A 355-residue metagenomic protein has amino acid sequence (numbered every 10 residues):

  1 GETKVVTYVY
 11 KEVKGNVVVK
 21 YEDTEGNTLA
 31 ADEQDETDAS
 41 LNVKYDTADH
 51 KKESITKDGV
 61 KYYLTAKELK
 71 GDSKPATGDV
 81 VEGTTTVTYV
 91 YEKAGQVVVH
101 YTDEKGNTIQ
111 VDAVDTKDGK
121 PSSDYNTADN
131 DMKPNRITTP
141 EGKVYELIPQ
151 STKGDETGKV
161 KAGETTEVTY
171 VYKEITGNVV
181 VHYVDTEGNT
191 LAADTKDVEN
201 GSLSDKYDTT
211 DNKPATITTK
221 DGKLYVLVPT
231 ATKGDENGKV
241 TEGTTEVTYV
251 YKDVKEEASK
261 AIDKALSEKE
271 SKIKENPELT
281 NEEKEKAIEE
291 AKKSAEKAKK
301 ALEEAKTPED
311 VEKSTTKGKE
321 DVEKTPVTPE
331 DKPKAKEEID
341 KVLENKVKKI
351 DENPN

Functional and structural regions predicted by a protein language model:
G1, D38-A48, V81-T84, K117-N130 (+3 more regions): Solvent-exposed, conformationally flexible loop/turn segments
G1-V13, T216, T248-Y251, K336-N355: Low-complexity/repetitive intrinsically disordered segments
G1-Y21, T77-Y101, G158-N178, Y183 (+2 more regions): Conserved "repeat-terminator" motif of extracellular CCP/Sushi domains
Y8, V19-Y21, Y89, V99-Y101 (+13 more regions): Extracellular/surface recognition and adhesion modules
K20-L29, H100-I109, H182-L191, K269: Structural motif
T28-A39, L64-T77, T108-K120, L147-K161 (+6 more regions): Short, tandemly repeated low-complexity microdomains enriched for cysteine and small residues
Y45-T77, T127-E156, Y207-N237: Surface-exposed interfaces of beta-sheet-rich extracellular modules
V254-N355: Extended amphipathic alpha-helical heptad-repeat regions
